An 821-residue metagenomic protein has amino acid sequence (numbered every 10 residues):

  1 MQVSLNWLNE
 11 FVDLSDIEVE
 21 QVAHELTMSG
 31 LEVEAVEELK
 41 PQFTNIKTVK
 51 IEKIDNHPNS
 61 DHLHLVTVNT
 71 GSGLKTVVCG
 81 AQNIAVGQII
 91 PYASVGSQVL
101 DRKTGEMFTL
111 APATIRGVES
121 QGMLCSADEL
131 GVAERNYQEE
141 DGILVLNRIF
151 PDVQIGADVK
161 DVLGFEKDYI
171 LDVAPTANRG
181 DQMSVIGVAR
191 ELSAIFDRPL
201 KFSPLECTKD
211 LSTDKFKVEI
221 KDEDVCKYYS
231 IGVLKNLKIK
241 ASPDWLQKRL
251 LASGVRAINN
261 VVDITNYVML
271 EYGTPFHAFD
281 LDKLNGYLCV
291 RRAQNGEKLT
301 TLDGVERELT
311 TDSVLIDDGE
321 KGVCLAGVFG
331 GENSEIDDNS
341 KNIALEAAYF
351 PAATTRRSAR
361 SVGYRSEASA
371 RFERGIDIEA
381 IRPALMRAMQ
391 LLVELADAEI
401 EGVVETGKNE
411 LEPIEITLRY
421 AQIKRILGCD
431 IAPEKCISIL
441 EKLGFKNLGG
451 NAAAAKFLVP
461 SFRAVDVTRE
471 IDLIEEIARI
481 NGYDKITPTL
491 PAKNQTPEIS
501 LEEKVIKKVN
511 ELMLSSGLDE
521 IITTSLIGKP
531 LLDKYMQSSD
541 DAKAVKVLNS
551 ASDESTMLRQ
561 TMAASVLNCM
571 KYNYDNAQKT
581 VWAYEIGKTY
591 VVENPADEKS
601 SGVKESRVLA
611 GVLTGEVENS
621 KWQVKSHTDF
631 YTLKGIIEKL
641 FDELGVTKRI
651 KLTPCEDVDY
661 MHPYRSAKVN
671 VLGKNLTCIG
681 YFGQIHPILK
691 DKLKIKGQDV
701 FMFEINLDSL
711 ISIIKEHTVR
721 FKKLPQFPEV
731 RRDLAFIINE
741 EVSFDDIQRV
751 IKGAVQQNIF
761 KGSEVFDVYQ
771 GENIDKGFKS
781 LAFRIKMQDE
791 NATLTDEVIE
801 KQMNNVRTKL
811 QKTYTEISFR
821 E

Functional and structural regions predicted by a protein language model:
M1-E206, A344, G363, E367 (+4 more regions): Phosphate-backbone binding interfaces of nucleic-acid-interacting proteins
Q2, K442-G444, L448, T523 (+4 more regions): A carboxyl-terminal module marker
H24, N56, H64, F196 (+2 more regions): Glycine/proline-enriched, intrinsically flexible loops and inter-domain linkers
T48-V78, A252, N259, T265-N333: Conserved mixed alpha/beta core segments that line enzyme active sites in large multi-domain catalysts
Q88, A113, C289-F329, N333-I336 (+6 more regions): Class II aminoacyl-tRNA synthetase-like tRNA-binding/catalytic domains
R116-G131, D141-L144, V314-E415, Y572-A577: Mobile "lid/hinge" segments at catalytic clefts and subdomain interfaces of large enzymes
F196-I220, A396-I423, D430: Terminal amphipathic helices with adjacent charged low-complexity linkers/tails
I416-K579, R784-Q788, V798-E821: Extended, well-folded interaction surfaces typified by the phenylalanyl-tRNA synthetase beta subunit core
